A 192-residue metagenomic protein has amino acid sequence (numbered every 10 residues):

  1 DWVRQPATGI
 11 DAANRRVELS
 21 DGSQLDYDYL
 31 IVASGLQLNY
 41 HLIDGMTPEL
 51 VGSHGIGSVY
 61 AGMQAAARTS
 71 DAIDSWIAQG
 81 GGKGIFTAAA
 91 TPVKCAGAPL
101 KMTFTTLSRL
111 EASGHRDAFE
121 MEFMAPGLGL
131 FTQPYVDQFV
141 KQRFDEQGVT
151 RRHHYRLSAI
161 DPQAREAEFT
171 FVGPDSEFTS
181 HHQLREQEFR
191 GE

Functional and structural regions predicted by a protein language model:
Q5-G9, V17, L107-E192: A Rossmann-like FAD-binding core segment of flavoenzymes
G9, L25, Q37-L38, P92: Glycine-rich nucleotide phosphate-binding loop and flanking beta-alpha elements of Rossmann-like dinucleotide-binding
A12: The beta1-alpha1 cofactor-binding region of Rossmann-like NAD(H)/NADP(H)-dependent oxidoreductases
D21, S34-G35, A88, F171: Glycine-rich, N-terminal phosphate-binding loop of Rossmann-like dinucleotide-binding domains
L25-Q37, Q183-E192: Short hydrophobic core segments
L42, P48-M124, L128-L130, E186-Q187: Rossmann-like dinucleotide/flavin-binding elements
